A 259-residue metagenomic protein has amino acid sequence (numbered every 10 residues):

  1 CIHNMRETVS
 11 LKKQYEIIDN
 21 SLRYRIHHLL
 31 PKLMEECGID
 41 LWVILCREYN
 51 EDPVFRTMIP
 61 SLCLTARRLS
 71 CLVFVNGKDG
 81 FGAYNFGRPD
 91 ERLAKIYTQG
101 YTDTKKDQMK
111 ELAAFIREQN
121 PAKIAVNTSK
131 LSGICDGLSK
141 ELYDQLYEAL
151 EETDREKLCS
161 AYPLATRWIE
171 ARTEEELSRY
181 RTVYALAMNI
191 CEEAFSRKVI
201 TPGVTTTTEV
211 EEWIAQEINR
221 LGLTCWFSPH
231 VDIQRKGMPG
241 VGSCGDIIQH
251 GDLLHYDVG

Functional and structural regions predicted by a protein language model:
C1-E193, T208-I214, I248: A composition/biophysics-driven feature that prefers long, compositionally simple stretches
N50, S196-R197, H230: Sparse recognition of residues in long alpha-helices and their boundaries
V75-G80, N85, T201-V204, R220 (+1 more regions): Intrinsically disordered, low-complexity segments enriched in small/polar residues
M188-C191, K198, I218-G222: A generic secondary-structure signal for well-formed alpha-helical elements
F195-E209: Short, charged, surface-exposed loops that flank catalytic or proteolytic processing sites
Q216-G259: Acidic, glycine-rich loop-and-beta core segments that form the ion-binding/anion-interacting portion of active sites
